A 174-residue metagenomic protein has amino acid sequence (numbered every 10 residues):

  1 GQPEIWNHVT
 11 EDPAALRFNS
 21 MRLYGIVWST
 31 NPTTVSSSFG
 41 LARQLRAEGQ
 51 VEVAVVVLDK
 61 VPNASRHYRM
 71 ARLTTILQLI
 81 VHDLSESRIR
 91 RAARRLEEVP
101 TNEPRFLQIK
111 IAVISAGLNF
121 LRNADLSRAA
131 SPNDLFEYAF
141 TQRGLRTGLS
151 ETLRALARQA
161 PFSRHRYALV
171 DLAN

Functional and structural regions predicted by a protein language model:
E4-I26, Q50-V61, S85-P100, L126-A139 (+1 more regions): Alpha-helical repeat scaffolds
I5, V35-G40, V56, R69-T75 (+1 more regions): Alpha-solenoid helical repeat scaffolds
E11, L45, Q78-I80: Residue at a conserved register position within TPR or TPR-like alpha-solenoid repeats
P32, R66, T101-P104: Short coil turns that delineate tetratricopeptide repeat
T33-T34, V51, H67-Y68: Residue-level recognition of tetratricopeptide repeat
S38, R72, K110-G117, L153 (+1 more regions): TPR repeat positional signature
E137-N174: Long C-terminal extensions of eukaryotic subunits of large macromolecular complexes
